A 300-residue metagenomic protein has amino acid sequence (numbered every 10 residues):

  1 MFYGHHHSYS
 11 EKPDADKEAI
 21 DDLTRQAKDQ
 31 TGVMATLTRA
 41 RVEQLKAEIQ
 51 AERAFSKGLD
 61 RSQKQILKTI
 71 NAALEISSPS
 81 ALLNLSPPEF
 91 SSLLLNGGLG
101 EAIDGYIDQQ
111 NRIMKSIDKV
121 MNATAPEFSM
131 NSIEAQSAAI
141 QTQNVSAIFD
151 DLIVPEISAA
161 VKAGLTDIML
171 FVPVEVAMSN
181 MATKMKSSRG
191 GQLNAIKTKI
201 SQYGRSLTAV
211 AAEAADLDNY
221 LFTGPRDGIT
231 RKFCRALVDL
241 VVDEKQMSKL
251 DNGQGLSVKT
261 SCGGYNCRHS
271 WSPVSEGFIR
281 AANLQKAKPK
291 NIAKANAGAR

Functional and structural regions predicted by a protein language model:
M1-L193, K199, Y203, V274-R300: N-terminal leader/targeting and assembly helices and adjacent pre-domain segments
M185-A287: Acidic, glycine-rich two-metal-ion catalytic cores of nucleic acid-processing enzymes
